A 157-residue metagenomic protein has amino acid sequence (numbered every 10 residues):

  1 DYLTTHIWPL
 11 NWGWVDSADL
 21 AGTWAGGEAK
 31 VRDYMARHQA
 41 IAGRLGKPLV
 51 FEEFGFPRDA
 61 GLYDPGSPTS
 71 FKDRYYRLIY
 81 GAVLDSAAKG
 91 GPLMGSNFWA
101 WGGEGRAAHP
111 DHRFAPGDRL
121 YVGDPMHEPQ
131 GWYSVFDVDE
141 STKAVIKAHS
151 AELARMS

Functional and structural regions predicted by a protein language model:
D1-L62, G81-L84: Glycoside hydrolase catalytic-domain groove-lining segments
G61-L78, A82-S157: Aromatic-rich peripheral "rim/lid" segments of glycoside hydrolase catalytic domains that contact and position glycan
